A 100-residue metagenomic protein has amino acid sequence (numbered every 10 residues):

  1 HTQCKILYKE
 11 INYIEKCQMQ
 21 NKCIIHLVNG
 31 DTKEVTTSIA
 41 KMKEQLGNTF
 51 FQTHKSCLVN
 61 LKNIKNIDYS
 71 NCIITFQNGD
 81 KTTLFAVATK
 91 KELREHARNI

Functional and structural regions predicted by a protein language model:
H1-I100: Basic, polyanion-interacting recognition surfaces, primarily in bacterial LytTR/OmpR-type DNA-binding effector domains
